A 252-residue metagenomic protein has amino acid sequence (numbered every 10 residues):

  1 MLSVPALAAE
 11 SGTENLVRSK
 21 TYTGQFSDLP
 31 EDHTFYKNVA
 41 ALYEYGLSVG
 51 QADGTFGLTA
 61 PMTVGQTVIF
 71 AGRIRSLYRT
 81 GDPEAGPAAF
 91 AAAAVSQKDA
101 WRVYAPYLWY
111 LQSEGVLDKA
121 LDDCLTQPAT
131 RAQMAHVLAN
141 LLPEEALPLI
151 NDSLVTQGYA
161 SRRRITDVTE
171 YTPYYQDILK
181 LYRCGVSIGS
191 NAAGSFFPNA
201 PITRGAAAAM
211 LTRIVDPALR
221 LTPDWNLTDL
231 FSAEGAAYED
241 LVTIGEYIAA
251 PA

Functional and structural regions predicted by a protein language model:
L2-T34, V49-G65, G72-A105, Q112-A132 (+3 more regions): Feature responds to low-complexity, polar/acidic, surface-exposed segments characteristic of secreted/exported proteins
K37-Y45: Mature N-terminal segment immediately following signal peptide/propeptide cleavage in secreted/periplasmic
V39, T169-T172, I178: Intrinsic, low-complexity N-terminal interaction/targeting segments
A41-L42, L111, L181: PEST-like intrinsically disordered low-complexity regions enriched in serine, proline, threonine and acidic/polar
G46, G185: Phosphate/pyrophosphate-binding loop motifs in nucleotide- or prenyl diphosphate-using proteins
T203-M210: C-terminal/domain-terminus segments
